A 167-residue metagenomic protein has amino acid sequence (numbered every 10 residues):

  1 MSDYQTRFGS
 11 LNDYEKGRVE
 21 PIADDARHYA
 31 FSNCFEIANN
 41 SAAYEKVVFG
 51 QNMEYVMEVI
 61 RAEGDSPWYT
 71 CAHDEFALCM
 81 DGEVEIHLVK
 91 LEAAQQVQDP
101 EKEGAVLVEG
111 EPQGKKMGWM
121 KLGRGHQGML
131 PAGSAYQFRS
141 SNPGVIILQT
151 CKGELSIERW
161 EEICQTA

Functional and structural regions predicted by a protein language model:
M1-V59, D65-P67, I163-A167: A short, N-terminal "cap"/entry segment at the start of jelly-roll beta-barrel domains of the cupin/DSBH fold
V56-H73, K90-A94: Conserved short histidine dyad/triad with adjacent acidic residue
S66, A94-V97, F138, L155-I157: A short local loop/turn or secondary-structure capping micro-motif enriched for an aromatic residue
P67-Y69, I86-H87, G118-M120, G128-L130 (+2 more regions): Short beta-strand His + acidic residue motifs that chelate non-heme Fe in jelly-roll/DSBH and cupin folds
A77: Structured binding elements
L91-S134: Short acidic-glycine-tyrosine-enriched beta hairpin
N142-W160: A short hydrophobic beta-strand segment most commonly corresponding to one strand of the jelly-roll/cupin
